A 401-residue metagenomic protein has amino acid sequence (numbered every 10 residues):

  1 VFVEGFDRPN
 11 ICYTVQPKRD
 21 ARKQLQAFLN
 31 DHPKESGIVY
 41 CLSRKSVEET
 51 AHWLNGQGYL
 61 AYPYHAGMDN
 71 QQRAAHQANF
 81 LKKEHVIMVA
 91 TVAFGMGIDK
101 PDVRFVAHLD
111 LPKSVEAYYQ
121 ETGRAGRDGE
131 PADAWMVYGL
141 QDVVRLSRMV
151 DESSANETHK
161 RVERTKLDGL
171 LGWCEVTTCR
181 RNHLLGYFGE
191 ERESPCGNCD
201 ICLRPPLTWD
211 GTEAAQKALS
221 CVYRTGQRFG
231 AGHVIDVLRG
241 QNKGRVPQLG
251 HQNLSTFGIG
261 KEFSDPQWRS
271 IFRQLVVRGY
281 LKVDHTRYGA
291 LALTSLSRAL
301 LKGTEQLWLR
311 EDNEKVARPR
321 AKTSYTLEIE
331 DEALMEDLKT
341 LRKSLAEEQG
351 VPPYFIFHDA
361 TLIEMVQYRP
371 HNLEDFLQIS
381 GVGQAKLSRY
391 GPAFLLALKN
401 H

Functional and structural regions predicted by a protein language model:
V1-E157, V162-T165, G189-S194, D200-I201: Helicase motor core with emphasis on the C-terminal RecA-like subdomain
V1-F2, N182-H183, D284, R310: Short, hydrophobic secondary-structure boundary micro-motifs
K23, A27-D31, H52, G56 (+12 more regions): Replace "anionic and nucleotidyl ligands
H108, W173, E364-M365: Short alpha-helical segment immediately N-terminal to, or the first helix within, an HTH/HTH-like DNA-binding domain
T158-F188: Short, charged low-complexity linear segments at domain edges
V162-R164, E191-H401: Accessory DNA-binding and partner-docking regions appended to nucleic-acid-acting proteins, especially the terminal
